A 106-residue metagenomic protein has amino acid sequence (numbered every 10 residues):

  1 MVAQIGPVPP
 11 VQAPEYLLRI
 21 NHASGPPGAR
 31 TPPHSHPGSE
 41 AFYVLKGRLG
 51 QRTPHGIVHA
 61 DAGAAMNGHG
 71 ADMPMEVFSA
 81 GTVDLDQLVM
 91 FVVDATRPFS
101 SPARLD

Functional and structural regions predicted by a protein language model:
M1-Y16, P98-D106: A short, N-terminal "cap"/entry segment at the start of jelly-roll beta-barrel domains of the cupin/DSBH fold
V2, R19-S24: Short amphipathic
Q12, G25, T53-P74: Short acidic-glycine-tyrosine-enriched beta hairpin
H22-P26, H36-Q51, Q87: Short, conserved beta-strand element in jelly-roll/cupin
R30-H36, V77-S79: Short histidine-centered beta-strand/loop micro-motifs that create catalytic or ligand/metal-coordination sites
H36, P54, S100-P102: Short, solvent-exposed loop/turn and secondary-structure capping segments
I57, G70-P98: Ligand-binding loop in jelly-roll beta-barrel domains
